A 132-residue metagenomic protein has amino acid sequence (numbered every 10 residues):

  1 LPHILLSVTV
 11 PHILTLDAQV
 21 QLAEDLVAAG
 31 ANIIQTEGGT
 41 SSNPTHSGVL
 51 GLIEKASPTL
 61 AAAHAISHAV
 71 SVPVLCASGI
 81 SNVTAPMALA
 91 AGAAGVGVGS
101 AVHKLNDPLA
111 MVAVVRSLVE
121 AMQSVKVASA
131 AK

Functional and structural regions predicted by a protein language model:
L1-C76, S81-K132: Alpha/beta enzyme core
